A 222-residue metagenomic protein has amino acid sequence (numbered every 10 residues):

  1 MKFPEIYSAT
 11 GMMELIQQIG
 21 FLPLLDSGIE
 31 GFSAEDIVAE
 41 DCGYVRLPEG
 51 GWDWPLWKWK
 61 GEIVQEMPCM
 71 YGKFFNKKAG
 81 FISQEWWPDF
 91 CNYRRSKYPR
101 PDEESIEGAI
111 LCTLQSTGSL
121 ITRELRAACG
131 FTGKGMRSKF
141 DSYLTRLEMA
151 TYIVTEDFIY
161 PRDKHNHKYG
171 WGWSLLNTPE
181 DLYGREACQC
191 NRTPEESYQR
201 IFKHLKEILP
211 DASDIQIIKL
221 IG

Functional and structural regions predicted by a protein language model:
M1-G222: Long, low-complexity intrinsically disordered regions
